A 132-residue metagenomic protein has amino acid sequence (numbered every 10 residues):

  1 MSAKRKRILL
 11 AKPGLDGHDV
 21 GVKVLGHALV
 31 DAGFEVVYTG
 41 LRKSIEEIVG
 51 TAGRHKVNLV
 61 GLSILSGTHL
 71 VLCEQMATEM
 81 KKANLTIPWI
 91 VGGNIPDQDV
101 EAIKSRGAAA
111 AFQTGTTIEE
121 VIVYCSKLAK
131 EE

Functional and structural regions predicted by a protein language model:
M1-R5, N84: Short, flexible coil/linker segments at domain boundaries that flank nucleotide/cofactor-interacting
V22-S126: Cofactor-cradling patches in redox/metallo enzymes
K127-E132: The C-terminal output helix
